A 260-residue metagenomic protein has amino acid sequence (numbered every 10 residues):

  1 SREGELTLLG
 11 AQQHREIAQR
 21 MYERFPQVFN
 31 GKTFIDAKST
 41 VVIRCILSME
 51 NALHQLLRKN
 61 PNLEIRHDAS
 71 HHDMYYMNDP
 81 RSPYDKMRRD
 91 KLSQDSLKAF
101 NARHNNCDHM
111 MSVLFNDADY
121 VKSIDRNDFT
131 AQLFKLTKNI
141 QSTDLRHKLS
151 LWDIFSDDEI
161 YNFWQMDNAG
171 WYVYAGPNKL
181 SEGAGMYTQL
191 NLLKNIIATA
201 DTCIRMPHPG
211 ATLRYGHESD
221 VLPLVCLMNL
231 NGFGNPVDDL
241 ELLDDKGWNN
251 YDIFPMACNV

Functional and structural regions predicted by a protein language model:
S1-D36, T40-V260: Signature for phosphate-centric chemistry
